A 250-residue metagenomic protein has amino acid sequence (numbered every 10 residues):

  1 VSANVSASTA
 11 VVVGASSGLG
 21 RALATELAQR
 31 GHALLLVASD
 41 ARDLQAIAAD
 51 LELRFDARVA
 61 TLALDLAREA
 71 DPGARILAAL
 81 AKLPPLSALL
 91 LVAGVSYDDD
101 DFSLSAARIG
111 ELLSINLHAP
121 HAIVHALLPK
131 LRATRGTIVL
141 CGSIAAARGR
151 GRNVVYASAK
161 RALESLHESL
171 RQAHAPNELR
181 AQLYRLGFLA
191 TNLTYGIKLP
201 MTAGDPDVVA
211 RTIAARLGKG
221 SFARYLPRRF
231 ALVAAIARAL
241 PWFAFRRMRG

Functional and structural regions predicted by a protein language model:
S16-S17: Conserved glycine-rich cofactor-binding loop
H32-I47: Conserved glycine-rich Rossmann-like NAD(P)H-binding loop of the short-chain dehydrogenase/reductase
V92-D98: Conserved NAD(P)H cofactor-binding loop of Rossmann-fold oxidoreductase domains
D100-L113: Substrate-binding pocket helix/loop in short-chain dehydrogenase/reductase
V124, A159: Active-site helix of classical SDR
S143: Residue(s) in the substrate-gating loop at a strand-loop-helix junction that position the organic substrate next
L183-Y184, K198-A234: C-terminal helical subdomain
